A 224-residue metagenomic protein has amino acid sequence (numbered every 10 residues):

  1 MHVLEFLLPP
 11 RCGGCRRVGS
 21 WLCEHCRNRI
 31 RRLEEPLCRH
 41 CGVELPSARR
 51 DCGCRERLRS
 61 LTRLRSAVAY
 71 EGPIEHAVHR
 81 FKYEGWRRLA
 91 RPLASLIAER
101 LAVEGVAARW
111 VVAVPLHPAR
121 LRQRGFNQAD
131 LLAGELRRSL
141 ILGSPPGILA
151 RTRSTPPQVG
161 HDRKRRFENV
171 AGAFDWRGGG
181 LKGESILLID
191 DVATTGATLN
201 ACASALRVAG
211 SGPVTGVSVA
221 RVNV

Functional and structural regions predicted by a protein language model:
M1-V224: Glycine-rich phosphate/pyrophosphate-handling loop used in enzymes and phosphotransfer proteins
